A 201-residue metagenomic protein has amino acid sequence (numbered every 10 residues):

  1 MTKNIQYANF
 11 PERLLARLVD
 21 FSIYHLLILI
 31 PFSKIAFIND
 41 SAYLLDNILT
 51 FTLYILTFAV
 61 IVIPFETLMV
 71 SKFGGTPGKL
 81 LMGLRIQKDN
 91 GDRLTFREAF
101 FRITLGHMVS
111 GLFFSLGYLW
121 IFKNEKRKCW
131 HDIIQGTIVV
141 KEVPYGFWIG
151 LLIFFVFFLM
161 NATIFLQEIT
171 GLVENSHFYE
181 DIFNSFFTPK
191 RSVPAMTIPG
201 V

Functional and structural regions predicted by a protein language model:
M1-V201: Membrane-interfacial and juxtamembrane segments of integral membrane proteins
